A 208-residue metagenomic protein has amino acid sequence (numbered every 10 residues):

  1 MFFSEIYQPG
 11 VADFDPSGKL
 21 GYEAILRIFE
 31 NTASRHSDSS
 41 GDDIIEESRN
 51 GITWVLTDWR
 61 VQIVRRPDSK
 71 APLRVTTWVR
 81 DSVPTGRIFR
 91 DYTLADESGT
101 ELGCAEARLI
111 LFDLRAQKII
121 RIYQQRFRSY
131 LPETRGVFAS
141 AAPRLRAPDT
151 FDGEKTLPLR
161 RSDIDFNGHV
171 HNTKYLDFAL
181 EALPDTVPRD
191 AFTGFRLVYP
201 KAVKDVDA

Functional and structural regions predicted by a protein language model:
M1-L56, G103-E106, F112-G194: Hot-dog-fold acyl-thioester-processing enzymes
F3-S4, R60-A147, Y199-D207: HotDog/MaoC-like acyl-thioester-processing domains
